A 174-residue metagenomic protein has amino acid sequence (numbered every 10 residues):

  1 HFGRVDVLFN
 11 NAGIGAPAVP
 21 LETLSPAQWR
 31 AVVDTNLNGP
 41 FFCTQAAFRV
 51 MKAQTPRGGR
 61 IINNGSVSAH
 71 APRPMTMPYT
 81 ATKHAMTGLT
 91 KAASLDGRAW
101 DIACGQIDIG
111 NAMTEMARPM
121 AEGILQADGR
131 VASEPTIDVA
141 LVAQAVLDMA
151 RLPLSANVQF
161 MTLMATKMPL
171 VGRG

Functional and structural regions predicted by a protein language model:
H1-F2, G15, V19, A46-G58: A short helix-coil junction within the Rossmann-fold of NAD(P)-dependent oxidoreductases
V19-L21, Q28-R30: Substrate-binding pocket helix/loop in short-chain dehydrogenase/reductase
E22, A71-M77, E134: Active-site loop immediately N-terminal to the catalytic Tyr-X3-Lys motif of short-chain dehydrogenase/reductase
T44, T82: Active-site helix of classical SDR
R49, L95-R98: Alpha-helical segment proximal to the catalytic Tyr-Lys
S66: Residue(s) in the substrate-gating loop at a strand-loop-helix junction that position the organic substrate next
Q106-I107, L125-G172: C-terminal helical subdomain
